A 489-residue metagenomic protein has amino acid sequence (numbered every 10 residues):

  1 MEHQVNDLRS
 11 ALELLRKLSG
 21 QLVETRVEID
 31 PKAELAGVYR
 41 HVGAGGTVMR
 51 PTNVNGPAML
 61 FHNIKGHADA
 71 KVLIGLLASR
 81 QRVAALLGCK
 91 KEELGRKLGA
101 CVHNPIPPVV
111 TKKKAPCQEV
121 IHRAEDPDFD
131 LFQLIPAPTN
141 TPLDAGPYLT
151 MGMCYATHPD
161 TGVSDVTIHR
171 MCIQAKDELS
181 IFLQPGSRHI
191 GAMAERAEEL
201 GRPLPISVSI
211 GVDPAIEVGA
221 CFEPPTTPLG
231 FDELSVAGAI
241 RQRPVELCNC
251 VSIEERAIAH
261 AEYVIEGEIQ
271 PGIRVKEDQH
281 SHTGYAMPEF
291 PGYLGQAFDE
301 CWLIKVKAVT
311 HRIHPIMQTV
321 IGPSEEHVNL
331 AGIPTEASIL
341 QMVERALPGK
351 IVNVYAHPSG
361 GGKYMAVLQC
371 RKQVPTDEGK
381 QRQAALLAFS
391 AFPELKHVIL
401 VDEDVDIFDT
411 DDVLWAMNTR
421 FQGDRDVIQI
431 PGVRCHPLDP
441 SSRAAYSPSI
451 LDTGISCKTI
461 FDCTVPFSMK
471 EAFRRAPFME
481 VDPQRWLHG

Functional and structural regions predicted by a protein language model:
M1-L303, K307-G489: Extended, highly charged
